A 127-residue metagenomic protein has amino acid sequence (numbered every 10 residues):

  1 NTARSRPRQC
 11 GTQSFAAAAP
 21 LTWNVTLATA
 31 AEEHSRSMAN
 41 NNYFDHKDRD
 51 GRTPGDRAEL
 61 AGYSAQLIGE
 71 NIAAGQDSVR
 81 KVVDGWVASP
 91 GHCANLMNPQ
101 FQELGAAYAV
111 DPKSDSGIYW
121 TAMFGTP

Functional and structural regions predicted by a protein language model:
N1, G55, C93: Short glycine-/small-residue-rich flexible loop motifs, especially phosphate/cofactor-binding loops
N1-N40: A short alpha-helix/helix-coil micro-patch that ends at or immediately precedes a cysteine
A3, H34-M38, A61, W86 (+1 more regions): Alpha-helix boundary/capping residues
C10, N40, F44, H92-A94: Bacterial peptidoglycan biogenesis and beta-lactam-recognition machinery
Q13-A16, H46-D48, N95-L96: Short, hydrophobic secondary-structure boundary micro-motifs
V25-D77: Short, surface-exposed glycine/acidic/tryptophan-bearing loops
A65, G69, A73-P127: Disulfide-stabilized extracellular recognition modules
